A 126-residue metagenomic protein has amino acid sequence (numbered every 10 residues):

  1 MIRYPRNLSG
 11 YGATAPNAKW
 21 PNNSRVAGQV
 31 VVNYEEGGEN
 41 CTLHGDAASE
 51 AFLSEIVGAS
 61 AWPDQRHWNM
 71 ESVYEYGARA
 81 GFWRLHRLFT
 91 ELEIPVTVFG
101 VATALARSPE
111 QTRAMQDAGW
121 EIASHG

Functional and structural regions predicted by a protein language model:
I2-G126: Catalytic alpha-helical scaffold of carbohydrate-active enzymes acting on polysaccharides/glycoconjugates
